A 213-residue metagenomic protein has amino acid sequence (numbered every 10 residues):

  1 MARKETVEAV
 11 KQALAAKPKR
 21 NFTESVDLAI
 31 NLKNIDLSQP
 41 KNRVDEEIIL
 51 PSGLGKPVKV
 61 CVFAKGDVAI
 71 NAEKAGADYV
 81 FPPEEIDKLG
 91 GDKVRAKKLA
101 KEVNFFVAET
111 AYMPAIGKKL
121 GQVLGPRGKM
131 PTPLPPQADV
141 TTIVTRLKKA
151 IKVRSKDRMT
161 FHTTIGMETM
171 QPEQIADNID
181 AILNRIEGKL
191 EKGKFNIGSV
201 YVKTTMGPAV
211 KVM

Functional and structural regions predicted by a protein language model:
E8-K17: Interdomain regulatory linker/hinge segments that flank or connect interaction modules in polarity/junction/synaptic
A16-I70, G91-V94: Translation machinery proteins
N21-V26, K189-V200: Flexible, glycine/charged-enriched surface loops at secondary-structure junctions
S25, N31-K33, K65-D67, E84-I86 (+3 more regions): Short, ordered loop/turn segments at secondary-structure junctions
A72, G125, V202: Residue-level signature of catalytic and energy-coupling elements of molecular machines, predominantly ATP/GTP-dependent
F81-A176, D180: Long, charge-patterned amphipathic alpha-helical coiled-coil/hairpin "stalk" segments used as oligomerization
D177-E191: A conserved acidic, glycine/proline-rich C-terminal tail/linker
Y201-M213: C-terminal edge-of-domain segments
